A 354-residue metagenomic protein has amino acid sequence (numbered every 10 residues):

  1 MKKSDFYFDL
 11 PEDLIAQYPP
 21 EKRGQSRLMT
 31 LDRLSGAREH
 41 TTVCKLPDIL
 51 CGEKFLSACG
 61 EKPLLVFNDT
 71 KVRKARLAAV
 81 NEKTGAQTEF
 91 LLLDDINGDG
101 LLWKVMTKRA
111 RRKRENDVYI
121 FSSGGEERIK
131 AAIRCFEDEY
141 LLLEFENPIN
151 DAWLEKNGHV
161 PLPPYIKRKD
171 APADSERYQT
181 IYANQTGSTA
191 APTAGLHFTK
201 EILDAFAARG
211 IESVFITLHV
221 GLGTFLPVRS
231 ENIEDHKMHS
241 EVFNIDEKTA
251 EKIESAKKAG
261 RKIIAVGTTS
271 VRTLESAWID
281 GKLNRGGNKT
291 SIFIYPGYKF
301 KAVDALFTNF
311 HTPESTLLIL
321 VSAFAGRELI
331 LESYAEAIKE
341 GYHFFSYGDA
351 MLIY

Functional and structural regions predicted by a protein language model:
M1-Y354: A cross-family signal for N-terminal binding/gating loops and helix N-caps that shape access to the active site
